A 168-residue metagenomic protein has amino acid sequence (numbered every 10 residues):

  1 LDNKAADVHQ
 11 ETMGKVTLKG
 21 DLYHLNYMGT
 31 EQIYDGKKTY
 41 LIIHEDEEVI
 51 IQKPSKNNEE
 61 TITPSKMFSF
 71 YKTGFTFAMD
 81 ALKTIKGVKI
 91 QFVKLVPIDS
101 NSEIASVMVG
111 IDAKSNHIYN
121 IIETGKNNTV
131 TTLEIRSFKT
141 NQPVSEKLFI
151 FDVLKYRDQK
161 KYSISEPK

Functional and structural regions predicted by a protein language model:
L1-A6: A short, Trp-centered hydrophobic/proline-enriched beta-strand micro-motif
V8-Q10, K19, N26, Y71 (+1 more regions): Residues that act as N-cap/strand-start positions at coil-to-secondary-structure junctions
Q10-M13, G87: Short, polar loop/linker segments at the starts of domains and inter-domain junctions
M13-I62, T131-T132: An acidic-aromatic
Y27-G29, K38, I43-D46, Y71-F75 (+2 more regions): Generic secondary-structure microfeatures
P54-K89: Flexible, surface-exposed loop/linker segments and immediately adjacent secondary-structure boundaries
F75-R157, S165-E166: Gly/Pro-enriched, hydrophobic low-complexity segments that function as extracytoplasmic propeptides/linkers
